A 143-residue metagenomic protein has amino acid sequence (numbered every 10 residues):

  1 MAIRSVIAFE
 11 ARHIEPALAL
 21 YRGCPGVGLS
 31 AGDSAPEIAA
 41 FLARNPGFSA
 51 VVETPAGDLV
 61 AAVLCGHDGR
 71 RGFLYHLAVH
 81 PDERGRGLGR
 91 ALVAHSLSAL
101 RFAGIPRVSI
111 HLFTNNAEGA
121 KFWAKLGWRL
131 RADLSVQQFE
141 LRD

Functional and structural regions predicted by a protein language model:
M1-A17: A short beta-loop-alpha structural element at the N-terminal edge of CoA-dependent acyl/N-acetyltransferase catalytic
L18, R22, V27-T54: Active-site rim helix/loop that mediates acceptor-substrate recognition in acyltransferases
D58-G66, F73-A78: Conserved beta-strand in the GNAT
R70-P81, H111, S135-Q138: Conserved acetyl-CoA binding element of GNAT-fold acetyltransferases
V79, G85-S98, K125: Conserved acetyl-CoA-binding loop-helix of GNAT-fold acetyltransferases
L100-L112: Conserved GNAT acetyl-CoA-binding A-motif
I110-G119, Q138-R142: Conserved beta-strand-loop-alpha-helix junction that forms the acyl-donor binding cleft
A124-D133: Conserved acetyl-CoA-binding loop of GNAT-fold acetyltransferases
